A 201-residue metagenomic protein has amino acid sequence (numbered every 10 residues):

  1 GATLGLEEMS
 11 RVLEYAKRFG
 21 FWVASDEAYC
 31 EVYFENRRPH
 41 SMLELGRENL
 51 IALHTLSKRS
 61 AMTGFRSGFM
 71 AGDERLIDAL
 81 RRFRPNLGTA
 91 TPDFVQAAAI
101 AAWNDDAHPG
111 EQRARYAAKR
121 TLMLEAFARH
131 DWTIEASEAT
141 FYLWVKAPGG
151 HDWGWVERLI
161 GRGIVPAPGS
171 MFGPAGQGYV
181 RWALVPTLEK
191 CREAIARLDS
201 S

Functional and structural regions predicted by a protein language model:
G1-S201: PLP-dependent class I/II
